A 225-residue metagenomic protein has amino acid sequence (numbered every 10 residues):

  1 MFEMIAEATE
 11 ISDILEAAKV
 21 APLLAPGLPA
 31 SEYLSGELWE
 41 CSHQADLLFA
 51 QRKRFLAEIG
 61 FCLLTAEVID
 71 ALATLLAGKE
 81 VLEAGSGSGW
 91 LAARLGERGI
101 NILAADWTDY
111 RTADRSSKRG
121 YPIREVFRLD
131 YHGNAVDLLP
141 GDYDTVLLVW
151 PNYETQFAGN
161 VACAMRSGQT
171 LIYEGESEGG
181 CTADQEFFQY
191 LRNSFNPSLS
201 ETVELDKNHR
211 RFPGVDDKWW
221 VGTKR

Functional and structural regions predicted by a protein language model:
M1-L76: S-adenosyl-L-methionine
G78-G87: Conserved class I S-adenosyl-L-methionine
G89-A93: Glycine-rich SAM-binding Motif I of class I
G96: Gly/Ala-rich phosphate-binding loop of Rossmann-like dinucleotide-binding domains, activating on the conserved
N101-W107: Conserved SAM-binding motif I beta-strand of class I
T108-T145: S-adenosyl-L-methionine
Y143-Q156: A short SAM/SAH-binding and catalytic strip from SAM-dependent methyltransferases
E154-R225: C-terminal substrate-binding/active-site "lid" region of AdoMet-derived donor-dependent transferases
